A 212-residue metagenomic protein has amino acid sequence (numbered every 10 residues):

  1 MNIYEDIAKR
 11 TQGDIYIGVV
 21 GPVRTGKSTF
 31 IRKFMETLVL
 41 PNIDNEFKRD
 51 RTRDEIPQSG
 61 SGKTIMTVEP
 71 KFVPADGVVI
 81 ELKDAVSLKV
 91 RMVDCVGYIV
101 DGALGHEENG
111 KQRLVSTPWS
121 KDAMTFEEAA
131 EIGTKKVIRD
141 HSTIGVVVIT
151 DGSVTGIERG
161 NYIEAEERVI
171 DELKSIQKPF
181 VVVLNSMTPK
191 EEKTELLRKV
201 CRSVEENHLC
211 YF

Functional and structural regions predicted by a protein language model:
M1-K121, R139: Conserved G1/Walker A P-loop phosphate-binding module
G13, S28-K33, I163, E167 (+2 more regions): Conserved structured core elements
I17, R91-V93, T143-V147, V181-V183 (+1 more regions): Hydrophobic/aromatic beta-strand patches that form the interior of the parallel beta-sheet core in alpha/beta enzyme
K71-D76, N161-A165, L173: Short, motif-level signal for alpha-helix interfacial/capping segments enriched in acidic residues and aromatics/proline
E81-V86, V137-H141, E172-I176, R202: Conserved catalytic network of the ASCE P-loop NTPase/AAA+ motor domain
D101-H106, I157-G160, K193: Short, conserved acidic/polar surface loops in the N-terminal third of protein domains
R113-E164, V181, M187-E191: Conserved Switch II/interswitch segment of TRAFAC-class P-loop GTPases
R168-V181, S186-F212: Canonical P-loop GTPase G-domain recognition
